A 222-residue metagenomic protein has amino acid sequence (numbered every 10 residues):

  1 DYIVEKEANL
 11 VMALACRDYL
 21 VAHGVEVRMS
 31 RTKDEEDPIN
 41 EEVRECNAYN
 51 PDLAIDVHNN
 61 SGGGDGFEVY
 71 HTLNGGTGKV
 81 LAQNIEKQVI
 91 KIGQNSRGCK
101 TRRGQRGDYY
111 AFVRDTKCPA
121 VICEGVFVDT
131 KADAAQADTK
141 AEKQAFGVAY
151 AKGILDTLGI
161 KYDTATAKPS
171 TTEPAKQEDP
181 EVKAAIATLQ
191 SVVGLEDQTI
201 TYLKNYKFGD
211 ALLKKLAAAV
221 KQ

Functional and structural regions predicted by a protein language model:
I3, E7-S170: Active-site-proximal helix/loop segments of hydrolytic enzymes
S170-Q222: Short, solvent-exposed alpha-helical surface patches in non-cytosolic proteins
